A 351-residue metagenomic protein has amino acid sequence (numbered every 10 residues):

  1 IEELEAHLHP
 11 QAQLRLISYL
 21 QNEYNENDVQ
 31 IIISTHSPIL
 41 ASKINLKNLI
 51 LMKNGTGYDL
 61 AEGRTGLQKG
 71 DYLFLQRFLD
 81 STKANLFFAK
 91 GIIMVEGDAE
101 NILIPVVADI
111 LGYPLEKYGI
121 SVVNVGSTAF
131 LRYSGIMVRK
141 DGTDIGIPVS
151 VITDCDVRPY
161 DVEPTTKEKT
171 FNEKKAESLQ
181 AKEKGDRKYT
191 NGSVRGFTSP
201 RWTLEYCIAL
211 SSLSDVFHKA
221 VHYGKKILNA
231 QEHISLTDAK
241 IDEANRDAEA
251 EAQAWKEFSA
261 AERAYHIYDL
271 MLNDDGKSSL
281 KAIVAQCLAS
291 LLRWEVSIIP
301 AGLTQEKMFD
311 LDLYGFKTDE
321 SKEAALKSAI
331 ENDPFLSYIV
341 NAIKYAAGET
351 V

Functional and structural regions predicted by a protein language model:
E2-L4: Walker B catalytic acidic pair
A6-H7, N22, I39-L40: Residues immediately C-terminal
R15-L20: Conserved hydrophobic alpha-helix in the ABC-type ATPase nucleotide-binding domain
E26-I32, P148: Loop/turn-to-beta-strand initiation segments
S34-H36: H-loop/switch region of ABC-family ATPase nucleotide-binding domains
I44-V351: Acidic, divalent-metal-binding catalytic cores of TOPRIM and closely related two-metal-ion phosphodiester/pyrophosphate
